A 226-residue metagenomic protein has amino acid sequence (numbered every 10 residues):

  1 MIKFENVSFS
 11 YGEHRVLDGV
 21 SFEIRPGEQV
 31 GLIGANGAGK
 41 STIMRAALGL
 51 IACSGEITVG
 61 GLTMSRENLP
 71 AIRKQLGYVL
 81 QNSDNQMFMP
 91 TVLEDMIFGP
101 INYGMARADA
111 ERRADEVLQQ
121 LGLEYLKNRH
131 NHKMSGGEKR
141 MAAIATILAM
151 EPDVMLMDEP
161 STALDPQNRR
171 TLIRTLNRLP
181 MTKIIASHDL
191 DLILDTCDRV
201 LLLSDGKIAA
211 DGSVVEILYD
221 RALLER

Functional and structural regions predicted by a protein language model:
I33-A35: The feature captures the beta-strand-to-loop junction immediately N-terminal to the Walker
G55-M64, I72: Conserved ABC transporter NBD signature motif
A108-L126: Conserved ABC ATPase "signature" region
H130-M134, E138: Conserved ABC ATPase signature
S187-H188: H-loop/switch region of ABC-family ATPase nucleotide-binding domains
I193-D195: A short, surface-exposed alpha-helical micro-motif characterized by mixed small hydrophobic and charged/polar residues
K207-R226: Conserved beta-strand-loop-alpha-helix hinge in the C-terminal portion of ABC ATPase nucleotide-binding domains
